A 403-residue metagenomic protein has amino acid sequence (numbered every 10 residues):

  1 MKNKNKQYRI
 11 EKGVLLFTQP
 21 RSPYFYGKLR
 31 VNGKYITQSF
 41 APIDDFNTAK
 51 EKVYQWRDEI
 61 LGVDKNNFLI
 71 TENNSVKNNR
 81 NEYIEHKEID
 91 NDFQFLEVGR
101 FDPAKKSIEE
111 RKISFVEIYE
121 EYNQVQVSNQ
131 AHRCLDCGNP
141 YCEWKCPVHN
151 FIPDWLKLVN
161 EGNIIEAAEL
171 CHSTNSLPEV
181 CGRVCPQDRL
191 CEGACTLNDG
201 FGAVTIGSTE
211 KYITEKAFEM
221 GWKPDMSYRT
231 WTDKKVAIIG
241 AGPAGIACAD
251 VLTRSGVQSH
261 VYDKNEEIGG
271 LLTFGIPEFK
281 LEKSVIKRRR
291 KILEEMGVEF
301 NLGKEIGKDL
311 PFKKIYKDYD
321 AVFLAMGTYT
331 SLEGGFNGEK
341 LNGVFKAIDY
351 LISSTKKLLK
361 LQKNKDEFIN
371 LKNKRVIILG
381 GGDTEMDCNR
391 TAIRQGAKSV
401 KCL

Functional and structural regions predicted by a protein language model:
M1-N47, N66-N78: Short, Arg/Lys-rich segments that mark the N-terminal edge of DNA/RNA- and chromatin-recognition modules
D44-G62: A short, charged, amphipathic alpha-helix used as a generic interaction element across diverse proteins
N79-K235, K283, V322-I352, E367-I369: Ferredoxin-type iron-sulfur electron-transfer modules and their immediate structural context
A131, G297, Y319, L341 (+2 more regions): Short, well-ordered alpha-helix to beta-strand connector turns
N139, I238-Y262, N301-P311, T330-L332 (+1 more regions): Rossmann-like dinucleotide/flavin-binding elements
C142-W144, L197-D199, P277-E278, E299-F312: Conserved short loop/turn motifs at secondary-structure junctions
E166, T230, K234-I239, K287-F336: Feature captures the FAD/FMN-dependent oxidoreductase FAD-binding
E266-V285: Conserved N-terminal glycine-rich FAD pyrophosphate-binding loop of Rossmann-like flavoproteins
